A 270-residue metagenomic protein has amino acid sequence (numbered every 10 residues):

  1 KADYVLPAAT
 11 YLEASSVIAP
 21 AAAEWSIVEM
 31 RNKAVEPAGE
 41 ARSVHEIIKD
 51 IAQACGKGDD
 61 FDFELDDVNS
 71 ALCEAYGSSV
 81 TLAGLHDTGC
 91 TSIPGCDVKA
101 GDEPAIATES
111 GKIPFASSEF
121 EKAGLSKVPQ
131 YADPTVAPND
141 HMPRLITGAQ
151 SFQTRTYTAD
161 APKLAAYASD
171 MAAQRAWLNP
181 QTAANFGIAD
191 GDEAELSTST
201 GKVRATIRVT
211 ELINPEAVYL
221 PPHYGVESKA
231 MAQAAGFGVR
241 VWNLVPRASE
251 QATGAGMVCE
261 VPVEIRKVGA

Functional and structural regions predicted by a protein language model:
K1-A2, G101-D102, E109, P138-H141 (+3 more regions): Short, well-ordered loop/turn elements at secondary-structure boundaries
K1-M30: Flexible glycine/proline-rich, aromatic-decorated loop/lid segments
Y4, M142-R144, R175, A217-V218: Structural motif
A8, N32, T108-S110, A116-S117 (+4 more regions): Pocket-edge structural micro-motifs
S26, E109, S197-G201: Short strand-coil-strand connectors
K33-T88, A161-A176, Q181-A270: Long, contiguous, secondary-structure-rich segments that constitute the structural scaffold of globular domains
D67-A166: Long, low-complexity segments enriched in small/aliphatic residues
